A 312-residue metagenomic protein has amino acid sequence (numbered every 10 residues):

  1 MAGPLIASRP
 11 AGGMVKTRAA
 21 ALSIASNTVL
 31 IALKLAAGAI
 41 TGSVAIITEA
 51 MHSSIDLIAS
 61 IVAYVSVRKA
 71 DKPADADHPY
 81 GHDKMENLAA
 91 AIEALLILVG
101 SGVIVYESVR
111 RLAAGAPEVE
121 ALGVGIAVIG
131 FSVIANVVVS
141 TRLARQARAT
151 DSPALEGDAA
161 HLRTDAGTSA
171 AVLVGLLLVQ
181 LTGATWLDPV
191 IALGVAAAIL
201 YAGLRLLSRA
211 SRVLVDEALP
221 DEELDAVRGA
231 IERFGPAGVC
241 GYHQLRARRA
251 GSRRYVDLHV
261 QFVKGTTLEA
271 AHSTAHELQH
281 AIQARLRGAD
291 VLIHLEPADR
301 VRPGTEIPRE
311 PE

Functional and structural regions predicted by a protein language model:
M1-A19, D77, M85, A202-E312: Peripheral (non-transmembrane) domains and long loops of multi-pass membrane proteins
M1-E222, A226: Alpha-helical transmembrane cores and adjacent cytosolic helix/loop segments of polytopic membrane transporters
